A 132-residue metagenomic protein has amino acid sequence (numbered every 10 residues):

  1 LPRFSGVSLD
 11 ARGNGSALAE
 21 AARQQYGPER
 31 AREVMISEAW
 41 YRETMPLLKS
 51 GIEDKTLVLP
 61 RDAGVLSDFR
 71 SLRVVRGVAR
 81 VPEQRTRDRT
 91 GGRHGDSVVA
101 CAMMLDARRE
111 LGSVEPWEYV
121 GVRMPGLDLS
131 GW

Functional and structural regions predicted by a protein language model:
L1-M35, R42, P46, S50 (+1 more regions): RNase H-like, metal-dependent nuclease domains and their acidic two-metal-ion catalytic environment used
